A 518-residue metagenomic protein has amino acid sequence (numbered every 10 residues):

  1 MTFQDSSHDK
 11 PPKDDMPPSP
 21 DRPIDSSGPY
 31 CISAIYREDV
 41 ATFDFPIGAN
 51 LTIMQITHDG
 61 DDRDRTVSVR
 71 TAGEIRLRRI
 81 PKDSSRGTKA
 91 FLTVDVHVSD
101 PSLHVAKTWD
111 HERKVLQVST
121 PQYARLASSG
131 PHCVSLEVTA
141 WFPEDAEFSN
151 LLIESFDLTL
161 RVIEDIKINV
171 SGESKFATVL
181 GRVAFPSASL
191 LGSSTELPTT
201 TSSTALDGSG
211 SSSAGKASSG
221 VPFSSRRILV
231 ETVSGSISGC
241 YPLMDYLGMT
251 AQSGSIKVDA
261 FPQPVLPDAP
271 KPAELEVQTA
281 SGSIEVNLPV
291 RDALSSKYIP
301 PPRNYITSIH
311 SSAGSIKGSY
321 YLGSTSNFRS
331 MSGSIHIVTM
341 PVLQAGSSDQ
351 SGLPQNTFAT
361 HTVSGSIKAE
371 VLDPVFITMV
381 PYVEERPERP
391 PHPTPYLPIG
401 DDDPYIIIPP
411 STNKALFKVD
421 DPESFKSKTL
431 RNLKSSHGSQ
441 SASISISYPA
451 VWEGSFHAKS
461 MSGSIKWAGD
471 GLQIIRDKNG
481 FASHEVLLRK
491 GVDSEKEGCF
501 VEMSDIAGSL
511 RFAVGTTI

Functional and structural regions predicted by a protein language model:
M1-I518: Intrinsically disordered, low-complexity terminal regions
